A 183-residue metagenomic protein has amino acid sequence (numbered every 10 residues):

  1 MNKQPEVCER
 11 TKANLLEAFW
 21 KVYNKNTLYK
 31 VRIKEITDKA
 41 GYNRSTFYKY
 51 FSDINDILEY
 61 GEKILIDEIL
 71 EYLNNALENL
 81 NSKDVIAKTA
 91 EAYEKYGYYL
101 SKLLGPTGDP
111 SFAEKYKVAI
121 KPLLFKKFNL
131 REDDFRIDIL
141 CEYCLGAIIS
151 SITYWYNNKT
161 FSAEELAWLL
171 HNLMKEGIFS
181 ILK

Functional and structural regions predicted by a protein language model:
M1-C8, L182-K183: N-terminal intrinsically disordered/low-complexity leader segments
E9-W20, Y29-I33, D38-G41, Y48-N74 (+1 more regions): An amphipathic alpha-helix adjacent to DNA-recognition modules
L16, W20-N24, I66, L70 (+3 more regions): Regular secondary-structure segments
V31-R32, S101-L103, F112, E164: Short, hydrophobic secondary-structure boundary micro-motifs
L73-S101: Hydrophobic alpha-helical connector segments
A76, L100-L103, F128, W155 (+2 more regions): Secondary-structure edge/capping motif, primarily at the C-terminal ends of alpha-helices and the immediately following
T107-G146: Amphipathic alpha-helical packing segments from all-alpha helical-bundle domains
F135-N157, F161-G177: Hydrophobic alpha-helical segments that form the core of small-molecule binding pockets and/or dimer interfaces
